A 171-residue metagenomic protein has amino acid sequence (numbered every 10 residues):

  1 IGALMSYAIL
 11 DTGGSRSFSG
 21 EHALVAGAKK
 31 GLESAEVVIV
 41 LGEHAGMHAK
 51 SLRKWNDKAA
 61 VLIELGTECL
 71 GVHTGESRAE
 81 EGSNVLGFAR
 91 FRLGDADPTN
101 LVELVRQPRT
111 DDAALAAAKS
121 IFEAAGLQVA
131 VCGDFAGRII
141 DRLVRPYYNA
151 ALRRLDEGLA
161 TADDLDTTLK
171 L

Functional and structural regions predicted by a protein language model:
I1, G27-K30, R90-D95: Short, flexible, solvent-exposed loop/turn segments with mixed acidic/basic and small polar residues
L4-R16: Short hydrophobic beta-strand segments
A23-L24, G126-L127, A160: Short phosphate-binding/catalytic loops that engage adenosine nucleotides
L24-E36: Short acidic low-complexity segments
G31-S34, L93-A96, A136-I139: A short acidic, often aromatic-flanked loop/helix-cap motif at beta-alpha or helix-coil junctions that lines enzyme
L41-C132: Rossmann-fold dinucleotide-binding core
F135-L171: Helical "substrate-binding/catalytic lid" subdomain of Rossmann-like NAD(P)-dependent dehydrogenases/reductases
